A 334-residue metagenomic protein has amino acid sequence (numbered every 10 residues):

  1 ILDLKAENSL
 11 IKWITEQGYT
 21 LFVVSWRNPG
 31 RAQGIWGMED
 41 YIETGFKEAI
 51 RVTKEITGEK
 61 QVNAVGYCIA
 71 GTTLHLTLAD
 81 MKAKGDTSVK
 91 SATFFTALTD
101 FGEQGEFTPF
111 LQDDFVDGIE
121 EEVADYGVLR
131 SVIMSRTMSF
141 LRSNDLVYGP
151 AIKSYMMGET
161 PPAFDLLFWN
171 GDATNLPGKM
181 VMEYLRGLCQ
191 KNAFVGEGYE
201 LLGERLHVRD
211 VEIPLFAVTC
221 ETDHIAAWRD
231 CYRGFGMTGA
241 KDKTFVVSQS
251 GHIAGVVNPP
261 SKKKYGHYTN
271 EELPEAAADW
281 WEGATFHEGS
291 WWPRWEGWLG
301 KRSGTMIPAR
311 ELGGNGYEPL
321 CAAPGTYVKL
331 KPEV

Functional and structural regions predicted by a protein language model:
I1-A32: Short, surface-exposed "cap/lid" segments of acyl-processing enzymes
Q33-T57: Alpha/beta-hydrolase active-site loop
R51, E55, E59, T73 (+2 more regions): Alpha/beta-hydrolase-fold enzymes
G66-L74: Gly/Ala-rich beta-loop-alpha elbow adjacent to hydrolase catalytic centers
V211, A217-T219, D223: Short beta-strand/loop motif that positions the catalytic acidic residue of the alpha/beta-hydrolase fold
T222-A226, H252-I253: Acidic catalytic loop of the alpha/beta-hydrolase fold
A227-M237, Q249: Short alpha-helix in the alpha/beta-hydrolase fold that links the catalytic acid
T244-V334: Catalytic active-site module of serine/aspartate enzymes centered on a nucleophile-bearing elbow/loop
